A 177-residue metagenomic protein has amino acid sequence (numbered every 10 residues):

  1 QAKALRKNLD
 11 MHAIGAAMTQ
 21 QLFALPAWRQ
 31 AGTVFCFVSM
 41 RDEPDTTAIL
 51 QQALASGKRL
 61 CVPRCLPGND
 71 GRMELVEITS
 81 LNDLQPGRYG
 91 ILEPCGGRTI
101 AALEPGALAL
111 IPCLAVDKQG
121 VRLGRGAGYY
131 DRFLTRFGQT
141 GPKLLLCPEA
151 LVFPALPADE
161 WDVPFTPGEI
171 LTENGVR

Functional and structural regions predicted by a protein language model:
Q1-E104: N-terminal active-site beta-alpha-beta segment that forms phosphate/nucleotide-binding and substrate-recognition loops
A4, C95, E104-A109, D117-V121 (+1 more regions): Surface-exposed, charge/polar-rich loops and edge strands
V34, A109-L110: Receiver (REC) domain switch-region micro-motif
V38, C113, T172: Glycine-rich, N-terminal phosphate-binding loop of Rossmann-like dinucleotide-binding domains
M40-D42, L114-K118: Short glycine-rich anion-binding loops that position phosphate/pyrophosphate groups of nucleotides and phosphorylated
D70-E77, V121-L123, N174-R177: Short, well-ordered strand-loop elements centered on a beta-strand within folded domains, enriched for acidic residues
